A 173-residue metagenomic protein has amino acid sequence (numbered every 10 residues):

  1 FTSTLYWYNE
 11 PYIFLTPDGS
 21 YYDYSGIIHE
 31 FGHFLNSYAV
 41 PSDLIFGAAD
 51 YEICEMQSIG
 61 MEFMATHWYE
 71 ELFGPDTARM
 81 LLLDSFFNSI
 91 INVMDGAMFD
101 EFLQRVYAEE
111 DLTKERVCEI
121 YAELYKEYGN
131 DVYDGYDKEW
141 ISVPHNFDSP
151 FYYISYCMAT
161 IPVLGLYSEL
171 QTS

Functional and structural regions predicted by a protein language model:
F1-S173: Cation-handling catalytic/transport regions enriched in His/Asp/Glu
